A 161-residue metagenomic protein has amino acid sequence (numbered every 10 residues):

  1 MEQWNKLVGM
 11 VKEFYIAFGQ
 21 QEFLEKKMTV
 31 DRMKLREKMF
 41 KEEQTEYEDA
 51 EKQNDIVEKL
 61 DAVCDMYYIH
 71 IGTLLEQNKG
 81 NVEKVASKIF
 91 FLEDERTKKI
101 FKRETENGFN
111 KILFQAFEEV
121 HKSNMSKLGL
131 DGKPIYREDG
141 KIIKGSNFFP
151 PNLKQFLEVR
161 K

Functional and structural regions predicted by a protein language model:
M1-K161: Flexible "arm" and connector segments at domain edges
